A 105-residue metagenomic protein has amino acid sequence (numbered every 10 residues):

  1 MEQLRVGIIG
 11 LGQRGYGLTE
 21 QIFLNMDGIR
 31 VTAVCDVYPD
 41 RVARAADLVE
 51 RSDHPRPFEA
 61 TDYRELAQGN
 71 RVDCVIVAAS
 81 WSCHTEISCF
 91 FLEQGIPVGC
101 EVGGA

Functional and structural regions predicted by a protein language model:
M1-S52: N-terminal Rossmann-like dinucleotide-binding module
G15, E59, H84: Conserved donor sugar-nucleotide recognition element shared by glycan-biosynthetic enzymes
T19-E20, Y63, S88: Generic hydrophobic/aromatic pocket-lining and core-packing "Φ" positions
T32, P57, D73: Conserved acidic residues
H54-P55, I96: Short glycine/serine/threonine/alanine-rich loop segments
R56-D62: Conserved SAM-binding strand-loop segment of SAM-dependent methyltransferases
A67-G69, C74, S80-W81, T85-A105: Beta-strand-loop-alpha-helix segment that lines the small-molecule cofactor/substrate pocket of alpha/beta enzymes
